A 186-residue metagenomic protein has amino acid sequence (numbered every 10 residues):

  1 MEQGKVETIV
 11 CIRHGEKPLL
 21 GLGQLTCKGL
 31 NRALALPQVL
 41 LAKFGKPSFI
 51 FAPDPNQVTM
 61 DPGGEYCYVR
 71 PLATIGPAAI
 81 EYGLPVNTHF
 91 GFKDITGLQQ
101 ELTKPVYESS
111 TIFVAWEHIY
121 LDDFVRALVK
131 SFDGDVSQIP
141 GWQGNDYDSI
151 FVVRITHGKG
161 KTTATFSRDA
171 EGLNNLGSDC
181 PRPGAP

Functional and structural regions predicted by a protein language model:
M1-S109, Y120-P186: Active-site-proximal alpha-helix that buttresses catalytic centers in soluble enzyme cores
T111-A115: Periplasmic-binding protein-like
